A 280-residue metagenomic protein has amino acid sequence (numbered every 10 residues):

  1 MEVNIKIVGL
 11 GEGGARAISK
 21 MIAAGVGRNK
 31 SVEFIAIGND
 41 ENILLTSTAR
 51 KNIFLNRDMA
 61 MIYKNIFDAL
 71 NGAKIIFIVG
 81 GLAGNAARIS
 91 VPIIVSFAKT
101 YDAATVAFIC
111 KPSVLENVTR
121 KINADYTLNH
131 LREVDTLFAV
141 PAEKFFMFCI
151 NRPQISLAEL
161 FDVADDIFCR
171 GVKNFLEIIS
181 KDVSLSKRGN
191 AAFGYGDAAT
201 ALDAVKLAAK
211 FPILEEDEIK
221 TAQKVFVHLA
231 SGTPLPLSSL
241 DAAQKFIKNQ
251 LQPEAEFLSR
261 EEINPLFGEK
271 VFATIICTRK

Functional and structural regions predicted by a protein language model:
M1-K280: Tubulin/FtsZ superfamily GTPase core signature
